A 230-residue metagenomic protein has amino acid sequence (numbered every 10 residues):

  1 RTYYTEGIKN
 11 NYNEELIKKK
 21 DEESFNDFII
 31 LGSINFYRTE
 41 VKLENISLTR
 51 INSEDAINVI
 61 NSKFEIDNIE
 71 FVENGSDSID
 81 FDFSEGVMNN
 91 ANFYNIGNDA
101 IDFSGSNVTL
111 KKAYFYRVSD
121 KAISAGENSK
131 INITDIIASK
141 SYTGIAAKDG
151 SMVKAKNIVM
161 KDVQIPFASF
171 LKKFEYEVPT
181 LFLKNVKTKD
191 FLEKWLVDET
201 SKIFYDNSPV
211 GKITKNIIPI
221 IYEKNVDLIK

Functional and structural regions predicted by a protein language model:
R1-K230: Extracellular beta-rich repeat passengers
